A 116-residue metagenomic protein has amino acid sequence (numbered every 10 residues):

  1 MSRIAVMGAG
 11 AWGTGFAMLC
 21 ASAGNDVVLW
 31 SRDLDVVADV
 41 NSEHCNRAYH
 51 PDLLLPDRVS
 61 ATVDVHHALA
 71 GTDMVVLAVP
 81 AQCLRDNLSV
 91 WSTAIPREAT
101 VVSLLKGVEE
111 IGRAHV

Functional and structural regions predicted by a protein language model:
M1-H50, S60-V63, V90: NAD(P)+-binding Rossmann beta1-loop-alpha1 motif at the extreme N-terminus of oxidoreductases
L55, V65-A70, M74-R113: Rossmann-like NAD(P)(H) cofactor-binding subdomain of soluble oxidoreductases
